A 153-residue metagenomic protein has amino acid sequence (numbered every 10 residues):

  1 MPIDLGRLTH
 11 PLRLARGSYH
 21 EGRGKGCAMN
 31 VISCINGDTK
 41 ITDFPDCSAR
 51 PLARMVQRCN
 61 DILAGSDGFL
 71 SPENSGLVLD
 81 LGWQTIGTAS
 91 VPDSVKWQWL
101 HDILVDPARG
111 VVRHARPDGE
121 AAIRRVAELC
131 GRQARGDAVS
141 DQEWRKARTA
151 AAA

Functional and structural regions predicted by a protein language model:
M1-A153: Short, glycine-biased loop/turn motifs at secondary-structure junctions and in low-complexity Ser/Thr/Pro-rich termini
